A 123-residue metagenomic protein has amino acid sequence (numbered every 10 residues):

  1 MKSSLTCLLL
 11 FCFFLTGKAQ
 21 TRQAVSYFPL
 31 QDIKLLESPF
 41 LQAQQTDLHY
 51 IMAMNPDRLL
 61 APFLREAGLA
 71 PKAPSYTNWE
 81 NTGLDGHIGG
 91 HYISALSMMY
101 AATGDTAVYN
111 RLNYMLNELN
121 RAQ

Functional and structural regions predicted by a protein language model:
M1-T21: Bacterial Sec-dependent N-terminal signal peptides
L9-L10, P39, A95-M98, M115-E118: Generic recognition of well-ordered alpha-helical segments
Q20-I88, N113-Y114, E118-Q123: Low-complexity, Ser/Thr/Pro/Gly-enriched N-terminal "stalk/linker" regions
D32, S38-Q42, H91-T106: Well-ordered alpha-helical scaffold segments within catalytic/enzyme domains
